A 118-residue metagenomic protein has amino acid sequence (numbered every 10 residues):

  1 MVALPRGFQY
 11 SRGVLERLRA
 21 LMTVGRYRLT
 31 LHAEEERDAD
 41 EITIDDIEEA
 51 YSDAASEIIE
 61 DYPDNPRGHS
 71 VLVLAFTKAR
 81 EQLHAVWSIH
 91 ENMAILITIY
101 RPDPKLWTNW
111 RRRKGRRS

Functional and structural regions predicted by a protein language model:
M1-S118: Ribonuclease/tRNase effector modules and their secretory precursors
